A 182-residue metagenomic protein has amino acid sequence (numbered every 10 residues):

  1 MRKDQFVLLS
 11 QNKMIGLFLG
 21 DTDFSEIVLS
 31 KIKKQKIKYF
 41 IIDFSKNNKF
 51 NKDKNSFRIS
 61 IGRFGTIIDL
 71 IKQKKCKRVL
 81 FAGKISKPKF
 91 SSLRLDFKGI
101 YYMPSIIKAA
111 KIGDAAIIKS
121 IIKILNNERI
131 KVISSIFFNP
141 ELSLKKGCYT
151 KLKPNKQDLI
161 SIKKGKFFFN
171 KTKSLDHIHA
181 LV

Functional and structural regions predicted by a protein language model:
L9-I42: N-terminal basic/disordered segments at the start of proteins
L17-L19, I41-D43, V79-A82, V132-I136 (+1 more regions): General beta-strand structural signal in soluble alpha/beta enzymes
D43-G62: N-terminal beta-loop-helix "entrance" segment that forms/cooperates in small-molecule cofactor or anionic ligand
F57-I71, K111-A115: Glycine-rich anion/phosphate-binding loops
K84-K87: Short glycine-rich anion-binding loops that position phosphate/pyrophosphate groups of nucleotides and phosphorylated
S91-K111: A charged helix-plus-loop insertion that forms the helical arch/lid used to bind and gate nucleic-acid substrates
I121-S134, S143-V182: Internal active-site segments that recognize and position negatively charged phosphoryl groups and nucleotide moieties
